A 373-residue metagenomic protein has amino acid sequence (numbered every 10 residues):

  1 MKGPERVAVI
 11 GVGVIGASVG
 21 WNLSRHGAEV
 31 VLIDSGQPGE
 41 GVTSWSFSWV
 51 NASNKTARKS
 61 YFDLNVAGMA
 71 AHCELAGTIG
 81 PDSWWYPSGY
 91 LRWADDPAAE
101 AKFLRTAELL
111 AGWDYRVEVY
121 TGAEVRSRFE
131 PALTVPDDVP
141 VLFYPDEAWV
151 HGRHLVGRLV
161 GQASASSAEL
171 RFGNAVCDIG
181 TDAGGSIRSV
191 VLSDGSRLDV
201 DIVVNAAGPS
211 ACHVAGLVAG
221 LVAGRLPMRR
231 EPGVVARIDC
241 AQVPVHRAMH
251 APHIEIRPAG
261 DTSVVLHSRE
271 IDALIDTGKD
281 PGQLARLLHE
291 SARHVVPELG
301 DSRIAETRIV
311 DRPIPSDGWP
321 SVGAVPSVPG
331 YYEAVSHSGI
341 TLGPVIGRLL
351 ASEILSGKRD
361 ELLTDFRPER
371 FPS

Functional and structural regions predicted by a protein language model:
G3-E5, S193-I202: Core beta-strand elements of the Rossmann-like FAD/NAD(P) dinucleotide-binding domain in flavoenzyme oxidoreductases
R6-V31: N-terminal Rossmann-like FAD-binding beta1-loop-alpha1 element of flavoenzymes
I10, L198-S210: Short hydrophobic core segments
W21-R25, S48-V50, P81-W85, A207-S327: Active-site substrate-recognition segment that forms the wall of the catalytic cavity or substrate channel
R25-S44: Glycine-rich FAD pyrophosphate-binding loop
S48-R128, H253-E255, S291-R293: Dinucleotide-binding Rossmann-like beta1-alpha1 core, especially the glycine-rich loop that anchors the ADP
A70, A94-S166, R171-F172, D178-S186 (+1 more regions): Flavin (FAD/FMN) cofactor-binding and adjacent substrate-gating region of FAD-dependent oxidoreductase domains
E298-S373: C-terminal catalytic lobe of FAD-dependent flavoproteins
